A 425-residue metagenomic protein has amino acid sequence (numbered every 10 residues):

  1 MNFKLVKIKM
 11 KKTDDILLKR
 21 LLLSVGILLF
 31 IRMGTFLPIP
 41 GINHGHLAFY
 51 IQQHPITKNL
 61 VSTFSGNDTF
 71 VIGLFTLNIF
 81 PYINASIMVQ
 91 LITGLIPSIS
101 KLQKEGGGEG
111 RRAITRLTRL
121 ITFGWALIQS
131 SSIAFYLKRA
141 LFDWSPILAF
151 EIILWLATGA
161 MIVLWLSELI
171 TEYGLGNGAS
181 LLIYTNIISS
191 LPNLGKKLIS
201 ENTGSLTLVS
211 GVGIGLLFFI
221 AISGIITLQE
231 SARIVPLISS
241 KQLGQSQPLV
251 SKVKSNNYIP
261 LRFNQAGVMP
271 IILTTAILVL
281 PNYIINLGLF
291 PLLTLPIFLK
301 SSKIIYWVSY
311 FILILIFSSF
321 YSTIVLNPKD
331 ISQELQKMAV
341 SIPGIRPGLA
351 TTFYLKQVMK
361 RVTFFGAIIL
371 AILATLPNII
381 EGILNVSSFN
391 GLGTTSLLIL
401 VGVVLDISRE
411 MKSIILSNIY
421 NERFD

Functional and structural regions predicted by a protein language model:
M1-D425: N-terminal cationic and glycine-rich segments that engage phosphates or anionic surfaces
